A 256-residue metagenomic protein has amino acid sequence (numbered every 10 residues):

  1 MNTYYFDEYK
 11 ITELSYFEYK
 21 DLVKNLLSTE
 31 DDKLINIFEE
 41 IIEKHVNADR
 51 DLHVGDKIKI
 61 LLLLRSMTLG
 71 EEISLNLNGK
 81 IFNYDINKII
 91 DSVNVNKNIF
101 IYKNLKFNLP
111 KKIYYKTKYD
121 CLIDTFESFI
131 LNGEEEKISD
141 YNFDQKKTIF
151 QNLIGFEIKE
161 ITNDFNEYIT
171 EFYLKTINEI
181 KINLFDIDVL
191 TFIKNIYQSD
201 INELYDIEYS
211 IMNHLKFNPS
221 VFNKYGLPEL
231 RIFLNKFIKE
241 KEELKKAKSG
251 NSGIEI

Functional and structural regions predicted by a protein language model:
M1-I256: An amphipathic, hydrophobic-aromatic interaction surface with interspersed Lys/Arg that forms lipid/phosphate-bearing
